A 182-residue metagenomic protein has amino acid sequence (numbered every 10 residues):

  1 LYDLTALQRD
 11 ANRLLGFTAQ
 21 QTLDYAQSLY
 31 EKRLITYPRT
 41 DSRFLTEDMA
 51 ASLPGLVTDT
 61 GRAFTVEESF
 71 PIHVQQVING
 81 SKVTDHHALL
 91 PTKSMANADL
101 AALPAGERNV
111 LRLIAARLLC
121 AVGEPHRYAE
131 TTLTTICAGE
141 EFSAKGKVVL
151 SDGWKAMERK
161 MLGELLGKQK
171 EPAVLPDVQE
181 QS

Functional and structural regions predicted by a protein language model:
L1-Q27, E31, P71, G80 (+1 more regions): Long, highly charged, low-complexity internal segments
L4-A6, Y37-R39, E47, P91 (+1 more regions): Generic structural "secondary-structure junction" signal
F17-V83: Extended, well-ordered alpha-helical scaffold/bundle regions in very large, multi-domain proteins
T36-P38, L56, L90-T92, T134-I136 (+1 more regions): Residues in well-ordered beta-strands of folded domains
T40, A50, S94, E124-R127: Short capping/connector residues at structural and topological boundaries
D41-L45, M95-A96, V148-V149: Conserved nucleotide-binding/hydrolysis micro-motifs of P-loop NTPases
S81, P91-S94: GHKL/Bergerat-fold ATPase module in large chromosome/replication-associated machines
H86-H87: Histidine-centered active-site/metal-ligand motif
